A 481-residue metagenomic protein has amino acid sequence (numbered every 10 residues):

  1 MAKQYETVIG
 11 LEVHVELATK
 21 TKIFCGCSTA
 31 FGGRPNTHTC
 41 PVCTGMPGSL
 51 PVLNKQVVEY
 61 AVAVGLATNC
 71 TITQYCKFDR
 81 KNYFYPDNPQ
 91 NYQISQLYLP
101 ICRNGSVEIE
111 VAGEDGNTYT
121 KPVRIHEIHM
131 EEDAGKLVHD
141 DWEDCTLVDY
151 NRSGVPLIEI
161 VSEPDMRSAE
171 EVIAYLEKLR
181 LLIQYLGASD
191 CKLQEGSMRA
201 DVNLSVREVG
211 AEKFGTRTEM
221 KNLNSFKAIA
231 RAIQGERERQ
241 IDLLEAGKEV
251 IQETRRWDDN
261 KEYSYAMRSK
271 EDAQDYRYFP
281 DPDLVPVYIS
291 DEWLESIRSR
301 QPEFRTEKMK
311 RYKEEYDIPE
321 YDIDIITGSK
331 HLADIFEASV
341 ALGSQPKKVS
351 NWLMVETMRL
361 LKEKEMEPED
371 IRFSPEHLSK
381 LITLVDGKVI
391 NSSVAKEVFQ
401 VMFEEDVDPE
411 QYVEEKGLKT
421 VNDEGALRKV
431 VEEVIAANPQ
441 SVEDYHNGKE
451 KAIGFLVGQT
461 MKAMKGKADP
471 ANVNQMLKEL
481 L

Functional and structural regions predicted by a protein language model:
M1-E303, E320, A341-Q345: Basic, nucleic-acid-interacting segments
K3, D317, V340-V349, G387-I390 (+1 more regions): Structural motif
V64, E236, S339, W352 (+8 more regions): Amphipathic alpha-helical segments in well-ordered regions
E195-E208, K313-I335, P346-E363, E376-L378 (+2 more regions): Core structural elements
W293-R300, E337-S344, L378-I390: Extended, non-catalytic structural segments that build the interaction scaffolds of large macromolecular assemblies
L342-G343, V349, T357-R372, K380-V385 (+1 more regions): M16/insulysin-pitrilysin zinc metalloprotease superfamily fold
P368-S379, T383, S392-K462: Strongly charged, low-complexity linkers/loops
